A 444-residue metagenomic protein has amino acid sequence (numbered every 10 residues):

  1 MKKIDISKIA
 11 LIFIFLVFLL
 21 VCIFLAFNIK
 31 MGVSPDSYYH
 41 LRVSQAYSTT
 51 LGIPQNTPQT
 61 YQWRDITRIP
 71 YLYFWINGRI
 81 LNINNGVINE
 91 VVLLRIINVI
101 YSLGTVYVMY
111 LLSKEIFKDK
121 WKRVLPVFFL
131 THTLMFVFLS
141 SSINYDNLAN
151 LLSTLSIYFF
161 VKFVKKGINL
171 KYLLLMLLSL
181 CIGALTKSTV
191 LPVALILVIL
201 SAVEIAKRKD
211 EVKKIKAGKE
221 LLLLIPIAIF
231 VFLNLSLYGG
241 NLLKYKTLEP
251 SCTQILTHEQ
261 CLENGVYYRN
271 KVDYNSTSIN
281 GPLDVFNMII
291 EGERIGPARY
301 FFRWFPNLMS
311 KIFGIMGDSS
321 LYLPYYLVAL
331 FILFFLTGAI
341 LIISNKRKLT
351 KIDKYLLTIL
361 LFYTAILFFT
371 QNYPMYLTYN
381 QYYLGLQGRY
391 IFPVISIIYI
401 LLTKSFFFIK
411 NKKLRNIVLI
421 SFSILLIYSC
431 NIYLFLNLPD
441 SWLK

Functional and structural regions predicted by a protein language model:
I6-S37, A46-T49, P226-L243, F362-I366 (+1 more regions): Transmembrane signal-anchor helices characteristic of membrane glycosylation enzymes that use polyprenol
V21, Y38-R68, L72, I80 (+2 more regions): Extracytosolic helix-loop segments that constitute the early lumenal/periplasmic catalytic or substrate-binding loops
T67, Y71, W75, R79 (+1 more regions): Loop-to-helix entry region of an early transmembrane alpha helix in multi-pass inner-membrane enzymes
V92-F117, L155, T337-I340: Transmembrane-helix motifs of polytopic, lipid-linked glycan transferases
M109-H132, L151: Transmembrane-helix signature of polytopic, membrane-embedded enzymes that assemble or transfer cell-envelope glycans
M135-A149: Short acidic/glycine- and proline-prone juxtamembrane loop motifs at membrane-interface regions of multi-pass membrane
F159, V164-K165, V193-F230: Perimembrane helix-loop-helix junctions
V203, E220-G338: Membrane-lumen/periplasm interface segments of specific transmembrane helices in polyprenyl phosphate-linked
